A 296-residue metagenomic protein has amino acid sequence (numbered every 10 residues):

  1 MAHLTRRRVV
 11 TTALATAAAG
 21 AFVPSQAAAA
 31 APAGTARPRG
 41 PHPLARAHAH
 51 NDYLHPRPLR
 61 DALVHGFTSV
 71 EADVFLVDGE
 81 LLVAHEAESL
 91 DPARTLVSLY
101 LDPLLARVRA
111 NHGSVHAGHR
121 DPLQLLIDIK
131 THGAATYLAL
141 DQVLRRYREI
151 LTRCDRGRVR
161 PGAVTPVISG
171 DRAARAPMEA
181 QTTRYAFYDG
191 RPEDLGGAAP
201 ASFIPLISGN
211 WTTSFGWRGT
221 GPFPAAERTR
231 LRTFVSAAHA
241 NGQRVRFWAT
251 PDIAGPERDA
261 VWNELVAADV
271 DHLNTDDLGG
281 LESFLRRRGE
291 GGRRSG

Functional and structural regions predicted by a protein language model:
A2-G296: Phosphate-group recognition and catalysis centered on beta-loop-alpha active-site segments
